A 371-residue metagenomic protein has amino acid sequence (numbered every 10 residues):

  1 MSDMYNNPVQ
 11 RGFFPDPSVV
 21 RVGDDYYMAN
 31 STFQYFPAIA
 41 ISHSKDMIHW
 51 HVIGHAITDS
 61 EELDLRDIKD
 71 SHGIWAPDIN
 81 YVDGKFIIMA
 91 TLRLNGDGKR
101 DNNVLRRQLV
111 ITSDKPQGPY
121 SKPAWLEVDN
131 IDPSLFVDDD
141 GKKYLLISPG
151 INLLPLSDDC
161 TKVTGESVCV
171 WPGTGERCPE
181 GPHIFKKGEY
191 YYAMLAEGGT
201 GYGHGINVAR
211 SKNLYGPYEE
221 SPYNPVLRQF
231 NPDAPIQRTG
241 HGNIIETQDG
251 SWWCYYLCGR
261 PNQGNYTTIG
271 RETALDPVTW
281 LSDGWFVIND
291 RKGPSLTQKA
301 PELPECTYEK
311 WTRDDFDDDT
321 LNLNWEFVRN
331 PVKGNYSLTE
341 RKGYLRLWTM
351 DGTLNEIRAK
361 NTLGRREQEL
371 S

Functional and structural regions predicted by a protein language model:
M1-S371: Carbohydrate-active catalytic/glycan-binding domains of CAZyme proteins, especially the secreted or lumenal ectodomains
